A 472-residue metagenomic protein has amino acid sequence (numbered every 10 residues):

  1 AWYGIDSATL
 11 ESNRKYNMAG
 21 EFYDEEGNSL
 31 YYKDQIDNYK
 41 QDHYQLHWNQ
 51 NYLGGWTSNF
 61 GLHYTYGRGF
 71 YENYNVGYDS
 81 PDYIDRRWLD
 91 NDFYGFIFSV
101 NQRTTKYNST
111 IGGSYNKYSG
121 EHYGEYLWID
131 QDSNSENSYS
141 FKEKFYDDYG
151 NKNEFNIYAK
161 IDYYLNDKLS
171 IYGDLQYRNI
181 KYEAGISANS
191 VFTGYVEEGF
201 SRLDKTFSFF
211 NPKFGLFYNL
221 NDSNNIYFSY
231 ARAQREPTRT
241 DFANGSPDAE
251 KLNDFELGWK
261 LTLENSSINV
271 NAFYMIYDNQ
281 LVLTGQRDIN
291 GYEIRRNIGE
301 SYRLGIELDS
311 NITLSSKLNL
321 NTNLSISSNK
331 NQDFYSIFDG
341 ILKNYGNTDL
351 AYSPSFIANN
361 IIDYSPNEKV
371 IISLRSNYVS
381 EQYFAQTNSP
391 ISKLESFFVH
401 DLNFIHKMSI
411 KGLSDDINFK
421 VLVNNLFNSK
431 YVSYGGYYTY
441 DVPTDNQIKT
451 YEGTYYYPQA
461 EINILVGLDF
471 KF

Functional and structural regions predicted by a protein language model:
A1-Q45, E72-I84: Acidic/polar loop-and-plug regions of large Gram-negative outer-membrane beta-barrel proteins
N38-E72, G77-V191, F217-N219, S229 (+3 more regions): Face-selective signature of the C-terminal outer-membrane beta-barrel domain
N51, T57-H63, N219, N225-A231 (+1 more regions): Membrane-embedded beta-barrel scaffold of Gram-negative outer-membrane proteins
L53-G55, R103-Y107, N166-S170, R178 (+10 more regions): Outer-membrane beta-barrel channels and translocator barrels
Y64-R68, T104, Y115-S119, Y177-E183 (+8 more regions): Transmembrane beta-strands of outer-membrane beta-barrel pores
D167, Y274-I276, R296-T387, D469: Gram-negative outer-membrane beta-barrel transporters
Q234, I276-D278, L320, S328-K330 (+2 more regions): C-terminal beta-signal and adjacent terminal beta-strands/loops of Gram-negative outer-membrane beta-barrel proteins
A351-K411, F427, V432-G436, Y440: C-terminal beta-barrel architecture of Gram-negative outer-membrane proteins
